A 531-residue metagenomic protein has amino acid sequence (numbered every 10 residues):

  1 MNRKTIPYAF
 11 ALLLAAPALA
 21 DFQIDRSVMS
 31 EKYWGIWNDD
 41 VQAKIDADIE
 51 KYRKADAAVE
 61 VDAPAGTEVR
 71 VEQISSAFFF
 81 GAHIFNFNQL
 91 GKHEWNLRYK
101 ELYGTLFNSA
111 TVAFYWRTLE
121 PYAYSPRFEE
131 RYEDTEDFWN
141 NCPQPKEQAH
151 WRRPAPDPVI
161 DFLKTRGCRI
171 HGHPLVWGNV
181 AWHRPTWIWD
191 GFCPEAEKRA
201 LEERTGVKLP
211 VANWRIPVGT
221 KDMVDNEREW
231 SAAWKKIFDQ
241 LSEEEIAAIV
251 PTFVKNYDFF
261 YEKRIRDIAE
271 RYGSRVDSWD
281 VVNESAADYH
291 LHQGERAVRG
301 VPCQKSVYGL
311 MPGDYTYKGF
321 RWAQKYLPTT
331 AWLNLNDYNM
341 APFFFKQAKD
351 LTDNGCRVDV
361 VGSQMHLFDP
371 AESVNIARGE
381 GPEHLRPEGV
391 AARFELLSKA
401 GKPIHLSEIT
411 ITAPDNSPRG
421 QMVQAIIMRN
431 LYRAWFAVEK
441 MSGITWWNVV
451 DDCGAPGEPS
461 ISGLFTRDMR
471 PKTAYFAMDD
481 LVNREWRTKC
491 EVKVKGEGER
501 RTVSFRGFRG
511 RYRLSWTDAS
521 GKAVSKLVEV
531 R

Functional and structural regions predicted by a protein language model:
Y8-P17: Bacterial N-terminal signal peptides
D21-Q89, Y122, F128-E129, H171 (+3 more regions): Beta-strand-rich domain onsets/edges
R26-M29, Y33-G35, W189-V224, A233 (+10 more regions): Aromatic-rich peripheral "rim/lid" segments of glycoside hydrolase catalytic domains that contact and position glycan
V59, A110, L163, I268 (+5 more regions): Conserved, mostly hydrophobic/aromatic
G81, D277-E284, L310, Y315-F345 (+2 more regions): Aromatic-lined carbohydrate-recognition surfaces of secreted/lumenal glycan-active proteins
L90-N96, R184, H290-G294, G319 (+1 more regions): Distinct, well-ordered alpha-helical segments
K92-L106, T502-R511: Short Pro-Gly-centered beta-turn/loop motif in secreted/extracellular proteins
Y103-F107, F114-E243, A248, I265-R271 (+2 more regions): Aromatic-lined substrate-binding rim segments of carbohydrate-active enzymes
